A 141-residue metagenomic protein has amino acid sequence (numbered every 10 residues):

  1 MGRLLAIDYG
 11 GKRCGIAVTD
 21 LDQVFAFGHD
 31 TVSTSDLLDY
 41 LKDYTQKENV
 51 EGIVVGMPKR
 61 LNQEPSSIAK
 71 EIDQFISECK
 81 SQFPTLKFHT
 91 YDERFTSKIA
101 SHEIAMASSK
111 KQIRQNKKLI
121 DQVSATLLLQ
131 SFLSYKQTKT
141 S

Functional and structural regions predicted by a protein language model:
G2-I7, G11-K12, A17-S141: Phosphate- and other anionic-substrate recognition elements at nucleic-acid/protein interfaces
